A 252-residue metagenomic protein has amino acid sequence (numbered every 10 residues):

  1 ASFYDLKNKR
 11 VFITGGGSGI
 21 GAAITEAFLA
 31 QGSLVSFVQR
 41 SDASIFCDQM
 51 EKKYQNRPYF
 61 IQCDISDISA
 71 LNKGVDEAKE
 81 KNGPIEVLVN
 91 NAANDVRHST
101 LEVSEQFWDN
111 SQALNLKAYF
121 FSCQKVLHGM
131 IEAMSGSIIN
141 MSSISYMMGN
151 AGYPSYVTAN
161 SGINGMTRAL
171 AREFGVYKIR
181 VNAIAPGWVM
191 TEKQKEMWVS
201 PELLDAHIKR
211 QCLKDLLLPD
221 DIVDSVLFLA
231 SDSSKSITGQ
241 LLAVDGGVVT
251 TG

Functional and structural regions predicted by a protein language model:
A1-D5, M148, V226-L227, T238-G252: Short C-terminal tail/terminal secondary-structure segment of NAD(P)H-dependent dehydrogenase/reductase domains
R10, G17-S18: Conserved glycine-rich cofactor-binding loop
Q31-F46: Conserved glycine-rich Rossmann-like NAD(P)H-binding loop of the short-chain dehydrogenase/reductase
S99-T100, S104-Q112, H207: Substrate-binding pocket helix/loop in short-chain dehydrogenase/reductase
C123, A159, T167: Active-site helix of classical SDR
H128, R172-V176, K235: Alpha-helical segment proximal to the catalytic Tyr-Lys
S143: Residue(s) in the substrate-gating loop at a strand-loop-helix junction that position the organic substrate next
